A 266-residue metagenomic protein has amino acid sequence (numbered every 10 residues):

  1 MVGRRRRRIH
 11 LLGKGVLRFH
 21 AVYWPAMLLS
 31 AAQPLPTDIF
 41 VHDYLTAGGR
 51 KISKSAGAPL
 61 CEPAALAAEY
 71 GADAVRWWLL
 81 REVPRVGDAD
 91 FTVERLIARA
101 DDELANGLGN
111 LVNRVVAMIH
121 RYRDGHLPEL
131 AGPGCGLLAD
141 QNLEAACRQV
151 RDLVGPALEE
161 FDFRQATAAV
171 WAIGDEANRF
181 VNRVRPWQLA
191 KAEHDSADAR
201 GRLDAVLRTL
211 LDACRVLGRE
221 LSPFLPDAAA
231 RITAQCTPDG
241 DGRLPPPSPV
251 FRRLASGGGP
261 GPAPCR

Functional and structural regions predicted by a protein language model:
M1-K14, A31-D38: NTP-dependent nucleotidyl-transfer catalytic core
G15-V16, L66-A67, L96-G107, A139-C147 (+4 more regions): Secondary-structure capping and boundary motifs in well-ordered enzyme cores
A21-A31: Short active-site loop/helix that positions an aromatic residue
T37-Y44, I232: Long, charged, glycine-rich C-terminal linkers/tails
D43-G132, P238-G257: Catalytic adenosine-cofactor/nucleotide-binding cores of aminoacyl-tRNA synthetases and other
D88-V93, R148-P156: Short, charged/polar, low-complexity loop and linker segments that flank or interrupt alpha-helical bundles
V112-V154, N178-A199, L203: Conserved, charged catalytic cores of large soluble enzymes
P156, F161, W171-R266: Basic, alpha-helical terminal appendages of large translation-related enzymes
